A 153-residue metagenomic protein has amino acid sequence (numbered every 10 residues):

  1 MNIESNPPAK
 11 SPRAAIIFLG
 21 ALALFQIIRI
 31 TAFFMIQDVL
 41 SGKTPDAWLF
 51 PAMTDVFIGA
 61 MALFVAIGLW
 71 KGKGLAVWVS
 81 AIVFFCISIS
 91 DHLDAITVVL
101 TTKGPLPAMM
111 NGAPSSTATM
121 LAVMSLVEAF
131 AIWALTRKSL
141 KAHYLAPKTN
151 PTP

Functional and structural regions predicted by a protein language model:
M1-P153: Topology signature of small-to-medium multi-pass alpha-helical membrane proteins
